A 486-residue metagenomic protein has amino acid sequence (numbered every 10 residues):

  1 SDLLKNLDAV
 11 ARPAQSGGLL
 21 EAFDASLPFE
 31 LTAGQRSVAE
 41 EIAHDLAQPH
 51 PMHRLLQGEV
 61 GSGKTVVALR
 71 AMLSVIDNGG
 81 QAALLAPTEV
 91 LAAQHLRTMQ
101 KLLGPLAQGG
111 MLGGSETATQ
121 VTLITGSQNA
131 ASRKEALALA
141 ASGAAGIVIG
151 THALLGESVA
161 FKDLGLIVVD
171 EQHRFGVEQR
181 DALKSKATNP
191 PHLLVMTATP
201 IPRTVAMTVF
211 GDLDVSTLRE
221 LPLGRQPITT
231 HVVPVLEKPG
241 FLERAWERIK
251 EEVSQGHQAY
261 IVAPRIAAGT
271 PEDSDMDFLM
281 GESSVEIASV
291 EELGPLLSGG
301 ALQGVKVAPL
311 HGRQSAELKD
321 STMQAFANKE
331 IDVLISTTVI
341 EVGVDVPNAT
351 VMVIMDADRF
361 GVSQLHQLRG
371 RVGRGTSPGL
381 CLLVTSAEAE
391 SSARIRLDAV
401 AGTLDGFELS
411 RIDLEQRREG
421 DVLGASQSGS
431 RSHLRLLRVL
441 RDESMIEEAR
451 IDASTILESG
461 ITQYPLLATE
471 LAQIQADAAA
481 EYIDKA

Functional and structural regions predicted by a protein language model:
S1-G61, V66-A83: Pre-Walker A segment
G34, A68, H95-L96, R133 (+6 more regions): Conserved ATPase-coupling elements of RecA-like P-loop NTPase cores
H53, V67-L96, L106-T119: Conserved SF1/SF2 helicase motif Ia
G80-A83, Q120, G143-I147, D163-L166 (+7 more regions): Loop/turn-to-beta-strand initiation segments
A93-Q100, F161-L166, Q172-V233, E237-Q258: Post-DEXD/H (motif II) to motif III coupling segment of the RecA-like Helicase ATP-binding lobe
L106-Q128, G294-G312: Conserved RecA-like helicase motor-core motifs
E116-A118, I124-V148, G156-L164, A316-V333: Conserved motor-coupling elements within RecA-like helicase/translocase cores
E237-Q258, R265, E282-A486: C-terminal helicase module of SF1/SF2 nucleic-acid helicases/translocases
